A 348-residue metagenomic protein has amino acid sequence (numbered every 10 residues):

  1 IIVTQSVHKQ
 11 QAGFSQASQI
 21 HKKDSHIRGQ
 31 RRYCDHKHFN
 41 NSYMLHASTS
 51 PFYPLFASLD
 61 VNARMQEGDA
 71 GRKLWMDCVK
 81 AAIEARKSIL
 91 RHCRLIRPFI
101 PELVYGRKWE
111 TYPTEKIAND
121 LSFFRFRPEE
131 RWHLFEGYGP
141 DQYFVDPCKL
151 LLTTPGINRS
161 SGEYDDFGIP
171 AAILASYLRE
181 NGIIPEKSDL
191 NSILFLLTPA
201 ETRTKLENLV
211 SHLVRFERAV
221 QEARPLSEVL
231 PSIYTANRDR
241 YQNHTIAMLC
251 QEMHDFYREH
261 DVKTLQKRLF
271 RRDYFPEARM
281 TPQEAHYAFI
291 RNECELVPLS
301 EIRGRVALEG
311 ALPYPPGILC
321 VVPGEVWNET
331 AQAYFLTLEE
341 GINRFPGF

Functional and structural regions predicted by a protein language model:
I1-R64, G68-R94: Conserved PLP-enzyme active-site core in the AAT-like
D69-F348: Non-catalytic terminal extensions of PLP-dependent enzymes
